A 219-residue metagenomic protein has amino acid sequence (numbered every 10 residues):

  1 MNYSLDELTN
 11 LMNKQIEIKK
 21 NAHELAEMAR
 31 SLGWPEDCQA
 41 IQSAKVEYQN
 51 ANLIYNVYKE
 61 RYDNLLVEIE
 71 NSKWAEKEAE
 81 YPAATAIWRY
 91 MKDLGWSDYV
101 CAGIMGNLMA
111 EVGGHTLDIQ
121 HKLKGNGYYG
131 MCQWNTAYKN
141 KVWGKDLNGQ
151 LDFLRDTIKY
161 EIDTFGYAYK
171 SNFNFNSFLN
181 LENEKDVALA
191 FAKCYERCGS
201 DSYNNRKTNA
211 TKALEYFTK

Functional and structural regions predicted by a protein language model:
M1-E17: Short, charge/polar-rich alpha-helical segments
T9, C38-L53: Short, charged, amphipathic alpha-helical segments
K19-A22, E47-I69: Amphipathic alpha-helical coiled-coil segments
E24-I41: Charged, low-complexity interaction regions
N71-R89, D93, M109-N183: Peptidoglycan-targeting cell-wall enzymes and recognition modules
T85-R89, M105, D152, D156 (+3 more regions): Solvent-exposed, polar/charged alpha-helical surfaces in well-ordered, non-transmembrane soluble domains, broadly
D98-H115, A190-A192: Short, functionally critical alpha-helical segments immediately adjacent to catalytic or ligand/cofactor-binding
S177-K219: Active-site or metal-binding loop neighborhoods of secreted/extracellular toxin and effector enzymes
